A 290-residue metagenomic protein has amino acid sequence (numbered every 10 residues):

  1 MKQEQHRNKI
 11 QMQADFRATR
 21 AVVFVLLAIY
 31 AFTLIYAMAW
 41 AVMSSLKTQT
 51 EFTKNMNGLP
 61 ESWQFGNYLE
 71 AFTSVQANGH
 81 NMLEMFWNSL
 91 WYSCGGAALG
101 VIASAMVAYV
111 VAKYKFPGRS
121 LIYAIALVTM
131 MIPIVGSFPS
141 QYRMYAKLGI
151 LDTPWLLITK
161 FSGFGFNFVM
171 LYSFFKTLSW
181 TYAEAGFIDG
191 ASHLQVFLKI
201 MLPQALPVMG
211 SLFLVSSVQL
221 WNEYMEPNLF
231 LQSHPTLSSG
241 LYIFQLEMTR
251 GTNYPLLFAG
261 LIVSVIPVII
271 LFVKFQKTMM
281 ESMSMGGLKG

Functional and structural regions predicted by a protein language model:
K2-G290: A structural signal for multi-pass alpha-helical bundles of membrane permease subunits that mediate small-molecule
